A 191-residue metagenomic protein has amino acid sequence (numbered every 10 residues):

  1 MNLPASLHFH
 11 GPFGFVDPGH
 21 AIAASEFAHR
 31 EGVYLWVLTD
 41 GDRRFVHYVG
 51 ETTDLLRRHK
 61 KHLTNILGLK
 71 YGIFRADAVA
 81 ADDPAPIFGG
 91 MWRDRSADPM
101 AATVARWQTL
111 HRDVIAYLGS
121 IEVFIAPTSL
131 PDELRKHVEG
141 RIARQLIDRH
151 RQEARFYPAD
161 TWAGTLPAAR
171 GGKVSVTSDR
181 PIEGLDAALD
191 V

Functional and structural regions predicted by a protein language model:
M1-H47, E51-V191: Boundary/linker segments flanking structured domains
